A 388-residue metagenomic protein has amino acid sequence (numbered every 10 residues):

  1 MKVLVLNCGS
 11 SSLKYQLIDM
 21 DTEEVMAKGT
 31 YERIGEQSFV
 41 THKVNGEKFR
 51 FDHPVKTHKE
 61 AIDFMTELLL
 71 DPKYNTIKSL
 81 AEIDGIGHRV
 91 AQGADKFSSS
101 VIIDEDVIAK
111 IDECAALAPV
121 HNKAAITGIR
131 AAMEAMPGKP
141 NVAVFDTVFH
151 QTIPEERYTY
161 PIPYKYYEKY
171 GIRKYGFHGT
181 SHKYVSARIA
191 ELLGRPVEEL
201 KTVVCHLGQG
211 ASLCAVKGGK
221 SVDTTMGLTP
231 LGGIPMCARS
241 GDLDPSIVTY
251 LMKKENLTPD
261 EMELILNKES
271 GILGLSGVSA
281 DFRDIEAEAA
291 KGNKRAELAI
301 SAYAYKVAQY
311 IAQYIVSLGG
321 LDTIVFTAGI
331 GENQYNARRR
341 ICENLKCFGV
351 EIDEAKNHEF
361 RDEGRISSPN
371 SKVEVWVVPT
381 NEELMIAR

Functional and structural regions predicted by a protein language model:
G9, H88-A91, L207, V325-N333: Glycine-rich beta-strand-to-loop/alpha-helix junction loops that act as flexible
S12-V55, G227: Short glycine-rich, Thr/Ser-proximal phosphate-binding strand/loop in the N-terminal lobe of ATP-dependent enzymes
L68-I83, I189-P196, I311-D322: Phosphate/pyrophosphate-binding loops at sites that engage ATP/ADP/AMP, CoA/4′-phosphopantetheine, polyphosphate
L69, K73-H121, V142, V148-R157: Short beta-strand-loop/turn "lid" adjacent to the catalytic site in phosphate-handling enzymes
F149-K253: Glycine-rich phosphate-binding loop of actin/hexokinase-like ATP-binding domains
L264, G271-L275, F282-S317: Adenine-nucleotide phosphate-binding core of ATP-dependent small-molecule kinases
D322-L345: Glycine-rich phosphate-binding loops at beta-strand->alpha-helix junctions
D353, N357-R388: Glycine-rich phosphate-binding/hydrolytic loop that grips phosphoryl groups
